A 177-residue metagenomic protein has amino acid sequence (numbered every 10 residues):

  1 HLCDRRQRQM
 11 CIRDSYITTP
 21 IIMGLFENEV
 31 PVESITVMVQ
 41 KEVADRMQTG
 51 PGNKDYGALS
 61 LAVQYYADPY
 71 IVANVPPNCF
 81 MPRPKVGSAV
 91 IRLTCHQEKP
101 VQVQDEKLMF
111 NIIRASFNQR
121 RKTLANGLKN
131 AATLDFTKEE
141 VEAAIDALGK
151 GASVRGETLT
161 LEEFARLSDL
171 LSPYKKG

Functional and structural regions predicted by a protein language model:
H1-I12: Single conserved hydrophobic/aromatic residue that forms the stacking wall/gate of nucleotide- or nucleobase-binding
I17-G156, D169-G177: Class I S-adenosyl-L-methionine
F164: Short, Lys/Arg-enriched alpha-helical microdomains
